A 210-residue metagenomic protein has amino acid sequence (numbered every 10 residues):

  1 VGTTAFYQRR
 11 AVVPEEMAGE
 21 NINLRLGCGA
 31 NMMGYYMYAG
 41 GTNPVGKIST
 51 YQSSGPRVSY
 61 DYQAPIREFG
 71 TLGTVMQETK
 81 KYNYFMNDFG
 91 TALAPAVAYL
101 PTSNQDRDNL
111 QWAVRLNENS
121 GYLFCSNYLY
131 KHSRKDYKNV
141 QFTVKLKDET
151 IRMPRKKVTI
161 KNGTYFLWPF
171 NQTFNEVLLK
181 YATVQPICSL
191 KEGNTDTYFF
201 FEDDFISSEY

Functional and structural regions predicted by a protein language model:
G2-Y7, M17, N23-Y210: Carbohydrate-binding surfaces of carbohydrate-active enzymes
P14: Charged, low-complexity surface patches
